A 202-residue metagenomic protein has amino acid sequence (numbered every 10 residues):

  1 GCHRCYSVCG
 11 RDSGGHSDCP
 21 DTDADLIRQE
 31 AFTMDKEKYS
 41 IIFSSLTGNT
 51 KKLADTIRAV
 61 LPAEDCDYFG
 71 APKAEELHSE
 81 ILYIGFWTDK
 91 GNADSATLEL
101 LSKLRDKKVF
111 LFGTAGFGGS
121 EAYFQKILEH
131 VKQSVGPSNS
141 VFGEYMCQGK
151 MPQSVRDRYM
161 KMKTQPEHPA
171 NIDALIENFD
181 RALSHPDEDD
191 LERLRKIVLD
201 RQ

Functional and structural regions predicted by a protein language model:
G1-S13, S17, K36-E37, V60-E64 (+2 more regions): FMN-binding flavodoxin-like domain, especially the glycine-rich phosphate-binding loop
D18-T33: Short, Lys/Arg-enriched N-terminal segments with co-localized hydrophobic residues within the first ~10-30 amino acids
K38-V60: N-terminal beta1-alpha1 ligand-phosphate binding loop
P62-E75: A short, well-structured beta->alpha microelement
